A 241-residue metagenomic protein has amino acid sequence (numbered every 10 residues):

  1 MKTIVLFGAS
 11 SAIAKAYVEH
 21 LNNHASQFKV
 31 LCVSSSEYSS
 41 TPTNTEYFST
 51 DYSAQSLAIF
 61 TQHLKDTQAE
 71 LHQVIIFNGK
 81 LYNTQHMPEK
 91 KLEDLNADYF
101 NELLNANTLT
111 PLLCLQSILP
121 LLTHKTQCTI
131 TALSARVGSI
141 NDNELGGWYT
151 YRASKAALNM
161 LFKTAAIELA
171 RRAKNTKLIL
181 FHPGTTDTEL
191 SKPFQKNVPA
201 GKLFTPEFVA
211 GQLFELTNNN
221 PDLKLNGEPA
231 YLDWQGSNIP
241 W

Functional and structural regions predicted by a protein language model:
F7, E70-H86, N107, A132 (+1 more regions): Rossmann-fold scaffold of SDR-type NAD(P)-dependent oxidoreductases
F7-N23: N-terminal Rossmann NAD(P)H-binding glycine-rich loop of SDR-like oxidoreductase domains
V18, N105-T126, I167: Amphipathic alpha-helical dimer-interface segment in Rossmann-like NAD(P)H-dependent oxidoreductases
L21-T41: Conserved glycine-rich Rossmann-like NAD(P)H-binding loop of the short-chain dehydrogenase/reductase
S39-L57: Rossmann-fold cofactor-recognition segment
L81-T84, P88-A106, Q127-R172: Catalytic loop of short-chain dehydrogenase/reductase
L112, A156-I167, T176, A210-F214: Conserved active-site helix of classical SDR/Rossmann-fold NAD(P)-dependent CH-OH oxidoreductases
K196-W241: C-terminal helical subdomain
